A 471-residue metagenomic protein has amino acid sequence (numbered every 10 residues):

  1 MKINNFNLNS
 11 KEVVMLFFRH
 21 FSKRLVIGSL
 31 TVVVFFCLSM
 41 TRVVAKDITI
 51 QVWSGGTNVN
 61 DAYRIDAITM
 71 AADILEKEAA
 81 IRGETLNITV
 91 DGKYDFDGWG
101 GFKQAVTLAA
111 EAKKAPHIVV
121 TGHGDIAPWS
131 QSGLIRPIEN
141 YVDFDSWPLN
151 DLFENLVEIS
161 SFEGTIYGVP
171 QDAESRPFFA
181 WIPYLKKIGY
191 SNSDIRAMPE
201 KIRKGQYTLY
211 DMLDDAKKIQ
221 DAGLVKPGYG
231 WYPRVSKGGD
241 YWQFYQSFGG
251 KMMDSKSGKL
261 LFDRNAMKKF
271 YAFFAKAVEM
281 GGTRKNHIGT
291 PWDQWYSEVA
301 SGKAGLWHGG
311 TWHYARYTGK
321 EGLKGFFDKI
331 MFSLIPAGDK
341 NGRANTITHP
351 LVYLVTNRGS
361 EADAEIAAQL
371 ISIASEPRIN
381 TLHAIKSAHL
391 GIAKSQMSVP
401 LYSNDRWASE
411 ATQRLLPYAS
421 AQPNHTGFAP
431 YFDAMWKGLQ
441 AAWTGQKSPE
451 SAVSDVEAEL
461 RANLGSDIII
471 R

Functional and structural regions predicted by a protein language model:
K2-F6, L16-F18, R24, L38-Q131 (+7 more regions): Conserved N-terminal structural module of periplasmic/extracytoplasmic solute-binding proteins
I27-S39: Bacterial N-terminal signal peptides
K46, Q51, A80-T85, A275-G282 (+3 more regions): Extracytoplasmic/periplasmic substrate-recognition and gating elements
K93-A105, G124, K204-D211, N286-A300: Short helix-initiation/N-cap motifs at beta->coil->alpha
K103, T121-P177, K186, Y210-D211 (+5 more regions): Hinge/lid segment of periplasmic solute-binding proteins
E139-L152, S193-G205, G223, W231 (+6 more regions): Short, solvent-exposed loop/beta-turn-alpha elements that line the ligand-binding surface or hinge of extracytoplasmic
D211-I219, K256-P291: Glycine-centered hinge/linker elements that transmit conformational signals in sensory and ligand-binding systems
D328, F332-A337, A384-A441, S466-R471: Long, aromatic- and glycine/proline-rich binding clefts that accommodate carbohydrate-like moieties
